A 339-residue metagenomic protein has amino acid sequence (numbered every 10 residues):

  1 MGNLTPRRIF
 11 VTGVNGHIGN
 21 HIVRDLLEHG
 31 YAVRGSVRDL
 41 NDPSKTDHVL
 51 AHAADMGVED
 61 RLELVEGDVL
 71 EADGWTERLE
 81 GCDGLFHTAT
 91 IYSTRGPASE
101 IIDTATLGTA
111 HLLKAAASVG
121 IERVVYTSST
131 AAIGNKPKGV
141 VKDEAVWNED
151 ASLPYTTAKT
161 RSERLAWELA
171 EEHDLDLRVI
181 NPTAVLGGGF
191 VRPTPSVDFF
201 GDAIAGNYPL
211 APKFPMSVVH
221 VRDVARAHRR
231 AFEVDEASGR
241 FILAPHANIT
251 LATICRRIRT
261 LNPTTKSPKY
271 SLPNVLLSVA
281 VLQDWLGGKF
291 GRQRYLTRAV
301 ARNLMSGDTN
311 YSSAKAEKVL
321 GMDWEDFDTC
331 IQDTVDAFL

Functional and structural regions predicted by a protein language model:
N3, A227-Y295, K318, F327-L339: Mid/C-terminal beta-alpha module of Rossmann-like enzyme folds, strongest in SDR-family dehydrogenases/epimerases
N3, R7-Y31: N-terminal Rossmann NAD(P)H-binding glycine-rich loop of SDR-like oxidoreductase domains
N41-D42, A51-L107: NAD(P)H-binding glycine-rich loop region in Rossmannoid oxidoreductase-like domains and their noncatalytic homologs
H87, I91, P97-Y155: Conserved Rossmann-fold NAD(P)-dependent oxidoreductase catalytic core, especially the SDR/UDP-sugar
E149-A151, D198-V219, D223: A conserved pocket-lining segment of Rossmann-fold NAD(P)-dependent short-chain dehydrogenase/reductase
S152-L177: Active-site Tyr-X1-5-Lys
E172-L175, G187-F199, A231-F241, T264-K266: Glycine/proline-rich active-site loop of Rossmann-fold NAD(P)-dependent oxidoreductases
